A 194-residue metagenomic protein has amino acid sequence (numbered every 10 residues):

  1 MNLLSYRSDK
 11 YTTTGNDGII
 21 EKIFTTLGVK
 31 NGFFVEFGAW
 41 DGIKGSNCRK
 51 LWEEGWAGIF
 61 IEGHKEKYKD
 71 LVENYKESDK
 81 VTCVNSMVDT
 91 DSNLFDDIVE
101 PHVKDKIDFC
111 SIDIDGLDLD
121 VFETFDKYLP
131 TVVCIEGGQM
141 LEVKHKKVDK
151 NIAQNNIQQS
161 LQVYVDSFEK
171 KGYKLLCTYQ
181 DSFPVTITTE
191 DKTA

Functional and structural regions predicted by a protein language model:
L4-E100, D105, F109-I112, L141: SAM cofactor-binding core of SAM-dependent methyltransferases, primarily the Rossmann-like beta-alpha-beta module
N31-F33, C48-W56, H102-I112, G116-A194: Conserved acidic-Pro-Pro-aromatic motif
